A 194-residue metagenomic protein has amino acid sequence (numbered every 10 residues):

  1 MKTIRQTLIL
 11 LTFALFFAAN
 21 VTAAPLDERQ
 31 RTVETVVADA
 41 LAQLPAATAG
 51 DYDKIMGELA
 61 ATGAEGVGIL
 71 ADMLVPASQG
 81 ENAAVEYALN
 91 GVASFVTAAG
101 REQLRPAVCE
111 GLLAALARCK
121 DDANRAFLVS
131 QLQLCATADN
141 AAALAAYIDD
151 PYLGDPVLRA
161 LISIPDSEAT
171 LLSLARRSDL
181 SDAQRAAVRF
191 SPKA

Functional and structural regions predicted by a protein language model:
M1-I9: Bacterial N-terminal signal peptides that target proteins for export
L8-N20: Bacterial N-terminal signal peptides
A24-P45: Short N-terminal segments immediately surrounding and downstream of signal-peptide cleavage
A24-Q30, G50-T62, N82-Q103, A114-R118 (+5 more regions): Structural detector for internal amphipathic alpha-helices that build alpha-solenoid repeat scaffolds
V36-L41, I69-L74, G111-L116, A143-A145 (+1 more regions): Buried hydrophobic core positions in alpha-solenoid tandem helical repeats
G63-N82: Short, charge-rich amphipathic alpha-helical segments embedded in non-transmembrane helical bundles/solenoids
V67, E102-P106: Helix-turn-helix repeat elements of alpha-solenoid scaffolds
V108-C109, L180-S181: HEAT/HEAT-like alpha-solenoid repeats
